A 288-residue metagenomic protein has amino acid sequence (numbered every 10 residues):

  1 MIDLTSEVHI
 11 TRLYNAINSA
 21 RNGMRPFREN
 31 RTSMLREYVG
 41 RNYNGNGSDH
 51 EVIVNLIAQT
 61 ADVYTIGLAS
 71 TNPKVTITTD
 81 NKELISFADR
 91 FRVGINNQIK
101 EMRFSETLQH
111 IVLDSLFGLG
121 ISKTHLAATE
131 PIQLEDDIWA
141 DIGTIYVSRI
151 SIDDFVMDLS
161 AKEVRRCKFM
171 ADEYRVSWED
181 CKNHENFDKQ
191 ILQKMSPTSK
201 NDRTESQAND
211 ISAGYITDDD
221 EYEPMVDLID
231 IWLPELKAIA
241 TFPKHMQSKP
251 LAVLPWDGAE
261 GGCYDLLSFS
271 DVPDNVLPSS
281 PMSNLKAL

Functional and structural regions predicted by a protein language model:
M1-C263, D271: Extended, helix-rich architectural segments
G262-C263, L267-L288: Structured mid-domain segments that build the active-site/substrate or prosthetic-cofactor binding neighborhood
